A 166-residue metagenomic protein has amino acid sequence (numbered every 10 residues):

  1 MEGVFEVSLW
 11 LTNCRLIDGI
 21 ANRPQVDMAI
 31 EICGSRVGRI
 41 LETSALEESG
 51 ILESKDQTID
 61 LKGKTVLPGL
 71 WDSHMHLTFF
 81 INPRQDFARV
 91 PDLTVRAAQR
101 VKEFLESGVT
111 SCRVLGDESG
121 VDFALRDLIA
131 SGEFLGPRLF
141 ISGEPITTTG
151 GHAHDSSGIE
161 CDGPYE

Functional and structural regions predicted by a protein language model:
E2, S8-W10, L16, I20-L67: Histidine-rich, glycine-flanked metal-binding segment
G19, I40, F80-I81, T149: Residues that scaffold the ATP/ADP-binding catalytic core of kinase and kinase-like folds
V26-D27, E53, L61, F87-V95 (+1 more regions): Residues at secondary-structure transition points
I59, R113-V114, I141: General beta-strand structural signal in soluble alpha/beta enzymes
K64-L128, G150-H152: Metal-associated gating/positioning segment near the N- to mid-region
E133-E166: Metal-coordinating catalytic core of metallo-dependent amide/deamination hydrolases
